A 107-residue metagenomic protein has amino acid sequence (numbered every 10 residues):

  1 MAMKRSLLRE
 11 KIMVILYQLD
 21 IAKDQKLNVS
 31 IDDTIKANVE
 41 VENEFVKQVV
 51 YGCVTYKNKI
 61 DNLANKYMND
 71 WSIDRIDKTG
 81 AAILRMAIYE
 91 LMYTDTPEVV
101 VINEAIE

Functional and structural regions predicted by a protein language model:
M1-E107: N-terminal interaction/assembly modules
